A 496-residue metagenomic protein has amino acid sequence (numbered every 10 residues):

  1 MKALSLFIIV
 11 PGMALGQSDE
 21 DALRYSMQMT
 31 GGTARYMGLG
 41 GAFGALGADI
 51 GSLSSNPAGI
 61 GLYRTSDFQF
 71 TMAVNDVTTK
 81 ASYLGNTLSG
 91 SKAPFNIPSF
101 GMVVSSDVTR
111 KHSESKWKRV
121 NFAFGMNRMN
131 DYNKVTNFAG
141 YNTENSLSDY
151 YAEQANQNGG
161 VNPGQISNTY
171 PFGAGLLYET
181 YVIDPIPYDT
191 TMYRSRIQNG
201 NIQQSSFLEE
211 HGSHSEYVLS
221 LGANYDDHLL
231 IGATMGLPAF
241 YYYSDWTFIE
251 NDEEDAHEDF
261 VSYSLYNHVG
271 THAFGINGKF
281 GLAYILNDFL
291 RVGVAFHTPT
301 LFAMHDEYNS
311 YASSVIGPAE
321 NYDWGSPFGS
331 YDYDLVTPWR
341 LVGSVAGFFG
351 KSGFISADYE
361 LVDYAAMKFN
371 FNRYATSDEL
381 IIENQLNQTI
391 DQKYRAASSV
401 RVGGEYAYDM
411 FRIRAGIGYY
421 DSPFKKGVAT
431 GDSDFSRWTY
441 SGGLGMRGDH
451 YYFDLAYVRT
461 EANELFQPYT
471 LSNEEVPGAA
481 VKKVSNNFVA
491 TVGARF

Functional and structural regions predicted by a protein language model:
M1-I8: Sec-dependent signal peptide recognition, specifically the positively charged N-region followed immediately by
P11-M13: N-terminal signal peptide c-region/cleavage motif recognized by signal peptidases
Q17-G31, Y36, S105-F496: Outer-membrane beta-barrel porins/channels
A34, L46-S55, G61-N142, S215: Outer-membrane beta-barrel translocator/receptor signature
